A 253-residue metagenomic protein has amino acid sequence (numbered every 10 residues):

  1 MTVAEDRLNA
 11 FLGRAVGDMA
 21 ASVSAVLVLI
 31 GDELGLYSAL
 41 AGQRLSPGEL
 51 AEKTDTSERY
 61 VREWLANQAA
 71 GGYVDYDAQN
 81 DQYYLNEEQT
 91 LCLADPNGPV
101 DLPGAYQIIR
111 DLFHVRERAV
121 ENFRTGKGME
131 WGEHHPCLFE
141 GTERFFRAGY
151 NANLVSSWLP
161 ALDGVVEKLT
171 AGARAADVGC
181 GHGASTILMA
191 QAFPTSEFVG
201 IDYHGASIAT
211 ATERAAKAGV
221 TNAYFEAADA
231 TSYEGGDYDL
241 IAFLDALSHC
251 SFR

Functional and structural regions predicted by a protein language model:
T2, D6, R14-E33, S38-A39 (+2 more regions): Conserved Class I S-adenosyl-L-methionine-dependent methyltransferase catalytic core
G35, L45, F252: Residue-level recognition of oxygen-bearing side chains
R44-E52: Short acidic, hydrophobic short linear motifs in intrinsically disordered regions
L112-S248, R253: Conserved adenosyl
